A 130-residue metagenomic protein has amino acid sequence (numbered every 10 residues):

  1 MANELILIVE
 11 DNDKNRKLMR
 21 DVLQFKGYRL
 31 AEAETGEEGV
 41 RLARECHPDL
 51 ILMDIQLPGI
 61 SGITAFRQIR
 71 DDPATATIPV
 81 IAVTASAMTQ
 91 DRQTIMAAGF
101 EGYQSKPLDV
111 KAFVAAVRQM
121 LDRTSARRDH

Functional and structural regions predicted by a protein language model:
E10: Conserved acidic carboxylate
K14, T35-E38, S61-R67: Acidic catalytic/metal-coordinating carboxylates
K17-F25: Charged docking surfaces used in two-component/phosphorelay signaling
G27-E34, L42, Q104: Short hydrophobic/Thr-rich beta-strand motif most characteristic of the beta2 strand and flanking loop of CheY-like
R41, I63-A76: Short amphipathic alpha-helix used as the core "switch/output" element in two-component signaling
C46-L52, L57: Active-site beta3 strand of CheY-like receiver
P58, A76, M88: The feature encodes the CheY-like receiver
